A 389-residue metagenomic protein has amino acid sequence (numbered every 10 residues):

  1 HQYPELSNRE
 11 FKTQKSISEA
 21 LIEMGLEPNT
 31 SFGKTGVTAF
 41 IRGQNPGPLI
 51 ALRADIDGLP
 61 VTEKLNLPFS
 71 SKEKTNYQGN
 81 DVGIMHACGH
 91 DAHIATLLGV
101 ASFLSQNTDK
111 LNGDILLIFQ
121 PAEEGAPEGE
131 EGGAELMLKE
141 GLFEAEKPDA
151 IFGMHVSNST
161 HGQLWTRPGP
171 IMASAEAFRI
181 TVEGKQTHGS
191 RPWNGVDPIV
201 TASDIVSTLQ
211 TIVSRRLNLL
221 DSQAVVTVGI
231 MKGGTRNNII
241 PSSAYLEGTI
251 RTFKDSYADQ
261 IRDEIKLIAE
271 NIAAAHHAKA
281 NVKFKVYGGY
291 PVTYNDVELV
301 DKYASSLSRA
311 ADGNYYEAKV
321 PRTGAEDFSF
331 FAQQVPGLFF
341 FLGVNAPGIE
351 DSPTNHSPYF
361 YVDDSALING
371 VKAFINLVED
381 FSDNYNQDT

Functional and structural regions predicted by a protein language model:
H1-M85, A95-G113: Acidic/His- and Gly-rich active-site-bordering loop/insert found across diverse amide/peptide-bond hydrolases
S7-K12, D91, V196, V200 (+2 more regions): Soluble non-cytosolic domains of exported or imported proteins
E23, S203-T389: Metal-dependent amide/peptide-bond hydrolase catalytic core, centered on the "pita-bread" metallohydrolase fold
N29-S31, L117, F152-M154, F340-L342: General beta-strand structural signal in soluble alpha/beta enzymes
T38, L59, E73-M85, D91-A92 (+2 more regions): Histidine/acidic-residue-rich, glycine-tolerant segments that coordinate divalent metal ions
R42, D55-D57, Q120, E183-K185 (+4 more regions): Solvent-exposed residues in well-ordered beta-strands and their adjoining turns, especially edge/terminal strands
R53, T62, F178-I180, F339-V344: Non-cysteine beta-strand/loop elements that form the S-adenosyl-L-methionine
E63-K74, G169-S174, N345-T354: Short, flexible, mixed-charge acidic loops at enzyme active sites
